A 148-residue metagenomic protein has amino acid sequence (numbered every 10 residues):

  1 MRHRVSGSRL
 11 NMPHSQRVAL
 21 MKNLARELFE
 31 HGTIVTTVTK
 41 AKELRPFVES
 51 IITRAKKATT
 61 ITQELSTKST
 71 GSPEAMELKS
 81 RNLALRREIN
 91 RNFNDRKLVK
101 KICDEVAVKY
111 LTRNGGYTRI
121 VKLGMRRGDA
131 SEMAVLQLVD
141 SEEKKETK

Functional and structural regions predicted by a protein language model:
R2-M12, A19, N23-K148: Structured, basic alpha/beta domains of bacterial-type, RNA-associated proteins
